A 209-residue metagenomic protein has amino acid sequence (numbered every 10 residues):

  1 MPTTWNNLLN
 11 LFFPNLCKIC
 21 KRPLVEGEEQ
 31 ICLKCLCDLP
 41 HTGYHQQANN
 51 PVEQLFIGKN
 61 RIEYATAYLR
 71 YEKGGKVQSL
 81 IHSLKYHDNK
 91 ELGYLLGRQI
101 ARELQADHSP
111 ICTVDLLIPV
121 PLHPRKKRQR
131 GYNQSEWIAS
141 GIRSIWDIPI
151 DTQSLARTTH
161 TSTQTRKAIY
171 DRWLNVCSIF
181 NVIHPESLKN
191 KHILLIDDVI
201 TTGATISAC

Functional and structural regions predicted by a protein language model:
M1-C209: Glycine-rich phosphate/pyrophosphate-handling loop used in enzymes and phosphotransfer proteins
